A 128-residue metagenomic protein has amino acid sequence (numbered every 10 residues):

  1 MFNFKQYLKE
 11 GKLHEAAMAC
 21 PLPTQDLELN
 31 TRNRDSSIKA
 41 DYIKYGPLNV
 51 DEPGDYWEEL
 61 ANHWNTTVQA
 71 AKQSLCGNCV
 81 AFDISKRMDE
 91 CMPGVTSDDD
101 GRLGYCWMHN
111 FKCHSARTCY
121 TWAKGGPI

Functional and structural regions predicted by a protein language model:
F2-A16: Proteolytic processing junctions in secreted/extracellular precursors, especially proprotein convertase/trypsin-like
L13-I128: Cysteine-centered metal-binding/redox modules
